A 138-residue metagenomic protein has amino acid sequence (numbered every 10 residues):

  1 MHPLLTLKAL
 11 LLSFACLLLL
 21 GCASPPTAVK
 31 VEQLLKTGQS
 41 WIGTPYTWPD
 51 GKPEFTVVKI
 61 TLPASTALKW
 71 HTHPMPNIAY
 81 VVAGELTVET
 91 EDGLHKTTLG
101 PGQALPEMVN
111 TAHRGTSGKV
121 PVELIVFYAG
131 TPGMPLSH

Functional and structural regions predicted by a protein language model:
M1-L11: Bacterial N-terminal signal peptides that target proteins for export
L7, L20-E54, E89, K96-T98 (+2 more regions): A short, N-terminal "cap"/entry segment at the start of jelly-roll beta-barrel domains of the cupin/DSBH fold
P49-P53, S65-I78: A short beta-loop-beta micro-motif enriched in histidine and acidic residues
L62, G93-N110: Short acidic-glycine-tyrosine-enriched beta hairpin
A67-K69, T87, A104-G115: Histidine-centered metal-chelating micro-motifs
L68-H73, T90, T97, G115-S117: Short histidine-centered beta-strand/loop micro-motifs that create catalytic or ligand/metal-coordination sites
P74-D92: Glycine- and acidic-residue-biased ligand/ion/polar-headgroup-sensing regions
H95, V109-P135: Ligand-binding loop in jelly-roll beta-barrel domains
